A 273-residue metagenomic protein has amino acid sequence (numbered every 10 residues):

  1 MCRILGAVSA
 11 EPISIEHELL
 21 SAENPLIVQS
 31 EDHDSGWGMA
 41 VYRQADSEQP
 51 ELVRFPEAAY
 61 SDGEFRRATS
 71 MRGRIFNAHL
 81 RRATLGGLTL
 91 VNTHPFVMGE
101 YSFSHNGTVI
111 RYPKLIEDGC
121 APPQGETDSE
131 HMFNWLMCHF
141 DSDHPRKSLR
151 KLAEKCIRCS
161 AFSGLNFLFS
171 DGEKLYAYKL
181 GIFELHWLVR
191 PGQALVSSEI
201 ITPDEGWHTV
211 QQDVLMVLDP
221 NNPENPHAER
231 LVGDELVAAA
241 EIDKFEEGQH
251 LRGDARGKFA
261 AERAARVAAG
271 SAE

Functional and structural regions predicted by a protein language model:
M1-E57, A177, A194, D213-L215 (+2 more regions): Extreme N-terminus nucleophile/cap motif
C2, N92-I110, E154-M216: Conserved catalytic micro-motifs used in adenylation/nucleotidyl-transfer and phosphoryl/amide- and methyl-transfer
V8-A10, Y42-Q44, Q49-A78, M132-W135 (+1 more regions): Short, compositionally biased leader-like segments
I15-E16, P50-L52, G86-L88, H105 (+5 more regions): Short helix/loop capping segments that flank catalytic or ligand/cofactor-binding pockets
G38, I75-H79, N166: A short, Trp-centered hydrophobic/proline-enriched beta-strand micro-motif
E48-P56, E100, R111-A121, E273: Cytosolic regulatory regions built on CNB/CRP/Popeye-like sensor folds
F55-R67, A78-G99, L115-E117: Short acidic (Asp/Glu) patches
I110-D171: Short histidine
